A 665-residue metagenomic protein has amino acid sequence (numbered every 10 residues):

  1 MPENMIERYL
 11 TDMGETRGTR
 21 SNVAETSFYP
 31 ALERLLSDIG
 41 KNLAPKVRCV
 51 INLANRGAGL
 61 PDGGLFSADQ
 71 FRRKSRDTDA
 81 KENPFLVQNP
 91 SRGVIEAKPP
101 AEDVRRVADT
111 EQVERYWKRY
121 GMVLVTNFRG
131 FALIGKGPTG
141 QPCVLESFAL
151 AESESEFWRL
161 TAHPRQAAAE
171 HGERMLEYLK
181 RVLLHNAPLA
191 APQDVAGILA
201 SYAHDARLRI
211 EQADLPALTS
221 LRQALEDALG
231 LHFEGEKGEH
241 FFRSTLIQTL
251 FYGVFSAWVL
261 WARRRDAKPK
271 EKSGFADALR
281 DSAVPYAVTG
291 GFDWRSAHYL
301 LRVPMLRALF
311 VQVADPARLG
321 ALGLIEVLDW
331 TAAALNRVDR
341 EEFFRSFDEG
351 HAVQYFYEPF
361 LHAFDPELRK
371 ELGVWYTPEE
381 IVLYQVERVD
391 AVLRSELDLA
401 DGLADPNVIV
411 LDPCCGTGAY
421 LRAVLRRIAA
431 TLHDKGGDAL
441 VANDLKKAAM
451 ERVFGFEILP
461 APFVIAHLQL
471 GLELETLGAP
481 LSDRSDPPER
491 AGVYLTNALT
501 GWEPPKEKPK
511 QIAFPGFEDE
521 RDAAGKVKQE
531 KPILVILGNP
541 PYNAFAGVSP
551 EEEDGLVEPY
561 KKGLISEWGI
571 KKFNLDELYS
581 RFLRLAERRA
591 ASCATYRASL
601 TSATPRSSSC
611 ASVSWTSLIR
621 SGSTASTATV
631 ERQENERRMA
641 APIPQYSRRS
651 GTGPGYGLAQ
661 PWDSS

Functional and structural regions predicted by a protein language model:
M1-L53, Y286-A287, L309: Charged, often low-complexity linker/regulatory segments
L43-N89: Active-site metal-binding core of divalent-cation-utilizing nuclease and nuclease-like domains
K74-I325, S346, E371-Q529, K572 (+3 more regions): Charged, often flexible domain-edge or linker segments that flank or initiate folded functional domains
R307-E367: Non-catalytic substrate-recognition/targeting regions of SAM-dependent transferases
T331, L335-E342, V410, A524-E551 (+1 more regions): Carboxylate/His-rich catalytic cores and anion/metal-binding grooves
N543-L575: Mobile active-site "lid"/loop adjacent to the S-adenosyl-L-methionine
S592-Y596: Conserved beta-strand signature within the Rossmann-like core of class I S-adenosyl-L-methionine
T652-D663: Low-complexity, intrinsically disordered Ser/Thr/Pro- and acidic-rich segments
